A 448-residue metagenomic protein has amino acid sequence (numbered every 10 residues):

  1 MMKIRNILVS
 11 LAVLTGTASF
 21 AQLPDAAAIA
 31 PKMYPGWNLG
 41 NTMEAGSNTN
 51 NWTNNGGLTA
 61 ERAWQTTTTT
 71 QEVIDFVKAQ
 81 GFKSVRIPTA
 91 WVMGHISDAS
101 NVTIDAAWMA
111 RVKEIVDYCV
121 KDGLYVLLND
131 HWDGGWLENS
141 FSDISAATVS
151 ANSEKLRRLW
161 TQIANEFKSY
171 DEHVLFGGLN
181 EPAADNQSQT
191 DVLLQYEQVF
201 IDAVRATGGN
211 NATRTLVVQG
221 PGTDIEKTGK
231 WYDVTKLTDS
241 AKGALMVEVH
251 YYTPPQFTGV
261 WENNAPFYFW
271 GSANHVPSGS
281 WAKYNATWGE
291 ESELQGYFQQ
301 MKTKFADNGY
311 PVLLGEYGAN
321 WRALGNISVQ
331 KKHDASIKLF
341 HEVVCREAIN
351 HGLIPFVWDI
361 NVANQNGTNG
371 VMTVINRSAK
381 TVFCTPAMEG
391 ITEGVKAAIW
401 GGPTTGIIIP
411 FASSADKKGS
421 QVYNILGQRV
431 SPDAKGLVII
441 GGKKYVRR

Functional and structural regions predicted by a protein language model:
M1-Q22: Bacterial Sec-dependent N-terminal signal peptides
P24, A30-T215, G220-K230, I360 (+1 more regions): Active-site mouth of glycoside hydrolases
K78, V120, A306, C345 (+1 more regions): Anion (oxyanion) recognition and catalysis
E154-E290, Q299-A319, N350-H351: Active-site region of glycoside hydrolase catalytic domains
L324-P410: Aromatic-rich peripheral "rim/lid" segments of glycoside hydrolase catalytic domains that contact and position glycan
P403-L426: Residue-level detector of functionally pivotal "anchor" positions at catalytic/ligand-binding pockets or at interdomain
L437-R448: C-terminal tail/sorting-segment detector
